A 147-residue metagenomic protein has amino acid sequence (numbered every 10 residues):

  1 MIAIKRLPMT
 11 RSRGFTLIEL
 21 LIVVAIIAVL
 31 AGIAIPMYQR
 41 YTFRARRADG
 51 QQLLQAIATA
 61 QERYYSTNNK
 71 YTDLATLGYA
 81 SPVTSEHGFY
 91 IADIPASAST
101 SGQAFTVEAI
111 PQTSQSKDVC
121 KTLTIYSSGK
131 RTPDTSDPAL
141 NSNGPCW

Functional and structural regions predicted by a protein language model:
M1-F15: N-terminal leader/signal peptides at the extreme start of proteins
I2-A3, S66-W147: Periplasmic/extracellular, small/polar-rich flexible segments of pilin-like filament-forming proteins
S12, I33, A45-A48: Residue-level signal for short amphipathic helical patches enriched in basic/charged and nearby hydrophobic residues
R13, I18-I22, F43: Internal alpha-helical transmembrane segments of multi-pass membrane proteins, especially GPCRs
L20-M37: Alpha-helical hydrophobic helix detector
A34, Y41, Q61: Conserved alpha-helical elements of the SDR catalytic core
Q39, F43-L54: Membrane-proximal amphipathic alpha-helices that sit immediately adjacent to an N-terminal transmembrane/signal-anchor
L53-N68: N-terminal alpha-helical signal peptides/signal-anchor transmembrane segments
